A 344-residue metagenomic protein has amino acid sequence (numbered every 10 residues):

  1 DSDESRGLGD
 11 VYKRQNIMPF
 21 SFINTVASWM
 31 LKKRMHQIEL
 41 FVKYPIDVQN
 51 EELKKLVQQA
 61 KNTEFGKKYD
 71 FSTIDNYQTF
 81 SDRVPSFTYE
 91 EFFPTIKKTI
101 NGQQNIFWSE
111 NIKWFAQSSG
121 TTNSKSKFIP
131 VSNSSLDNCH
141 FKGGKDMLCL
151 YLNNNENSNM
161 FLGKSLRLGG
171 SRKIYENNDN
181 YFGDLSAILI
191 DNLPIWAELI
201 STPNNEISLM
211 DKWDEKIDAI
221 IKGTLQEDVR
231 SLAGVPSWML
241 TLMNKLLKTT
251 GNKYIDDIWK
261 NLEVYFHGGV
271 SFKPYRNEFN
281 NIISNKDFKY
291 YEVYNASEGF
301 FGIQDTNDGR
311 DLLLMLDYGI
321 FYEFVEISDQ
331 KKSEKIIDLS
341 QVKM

Functional and structural regions predicted by a protein language model:
D1-Q15: Single conserved hydrophobic/aromatic residue that forms the stacking wall/gate of nucleotide- or nucleobase-binding
R14-S72, F80-F87, T95-K98, G102 (+2 more regions): Active-site glycine/GP-rich loop and adjacent strand/helix microenvironment that borders small-molecule binding pockets
L56, N76, T88, S134-H140: Accessory carbohydrate-recognition regions in carbohydrate-active enzymes
Y69-T73, M160-G163: Short coil/turn segments at secondary-structure boundaries
I100-Q117: Conserved pre-ATP/AMP-binding loop-to-beta segment of ANL
F115-I129: Conserved adenylation A10 loop of the ANL superfamily
V131-N153: Conserved structural elements of the adenylate-forming
L148-I195, I207: Conserved AMP-binding loop of ANL adenylate-forming enzymes
